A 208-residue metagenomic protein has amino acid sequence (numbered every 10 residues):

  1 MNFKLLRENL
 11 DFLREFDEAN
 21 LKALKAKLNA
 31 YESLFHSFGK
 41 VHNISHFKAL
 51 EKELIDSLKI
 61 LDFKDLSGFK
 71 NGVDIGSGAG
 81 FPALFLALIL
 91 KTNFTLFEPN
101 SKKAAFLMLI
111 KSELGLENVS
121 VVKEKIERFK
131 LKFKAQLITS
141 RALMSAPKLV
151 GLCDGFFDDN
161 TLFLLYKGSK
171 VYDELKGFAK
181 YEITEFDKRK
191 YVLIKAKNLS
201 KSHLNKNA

Functional and structural regions predicted by a protein language model:
N2-V73, K102-A105, L109-V119: Class I SAM-dependent transferase core
G68-K70, T92, F133-K134: Short coil/turn segments at beta-strand junctions that form active-site/ligand-binding loops
V73-A79: Class I SAM-dependent methyltransferase "Motif I" SAM/SAH-binding loop
A79-K91: Conserved SAM-binding loop of SAM-dependent methyltransferases across substrates and taxa, primarily the Class I
F85, T95, P99-A208: S-adenosylmethionine
